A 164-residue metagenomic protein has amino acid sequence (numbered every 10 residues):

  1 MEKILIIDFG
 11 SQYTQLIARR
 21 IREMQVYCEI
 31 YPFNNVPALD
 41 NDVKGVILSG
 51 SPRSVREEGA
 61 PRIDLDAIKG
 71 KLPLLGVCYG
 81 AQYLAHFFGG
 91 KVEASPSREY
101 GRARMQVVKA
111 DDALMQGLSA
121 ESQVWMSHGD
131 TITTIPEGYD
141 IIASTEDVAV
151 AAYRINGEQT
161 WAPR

Functional and structural regions predicted by a protein language model:
E2-I6, S11-V77, Q82, F88: Flexible gly/pro-rich beta->alpha loop and the following alpha-helix that scaffold active-site loops
P61-V77, Q82-R164: Pocket-forming structural segment of enzyme catalytic cores
